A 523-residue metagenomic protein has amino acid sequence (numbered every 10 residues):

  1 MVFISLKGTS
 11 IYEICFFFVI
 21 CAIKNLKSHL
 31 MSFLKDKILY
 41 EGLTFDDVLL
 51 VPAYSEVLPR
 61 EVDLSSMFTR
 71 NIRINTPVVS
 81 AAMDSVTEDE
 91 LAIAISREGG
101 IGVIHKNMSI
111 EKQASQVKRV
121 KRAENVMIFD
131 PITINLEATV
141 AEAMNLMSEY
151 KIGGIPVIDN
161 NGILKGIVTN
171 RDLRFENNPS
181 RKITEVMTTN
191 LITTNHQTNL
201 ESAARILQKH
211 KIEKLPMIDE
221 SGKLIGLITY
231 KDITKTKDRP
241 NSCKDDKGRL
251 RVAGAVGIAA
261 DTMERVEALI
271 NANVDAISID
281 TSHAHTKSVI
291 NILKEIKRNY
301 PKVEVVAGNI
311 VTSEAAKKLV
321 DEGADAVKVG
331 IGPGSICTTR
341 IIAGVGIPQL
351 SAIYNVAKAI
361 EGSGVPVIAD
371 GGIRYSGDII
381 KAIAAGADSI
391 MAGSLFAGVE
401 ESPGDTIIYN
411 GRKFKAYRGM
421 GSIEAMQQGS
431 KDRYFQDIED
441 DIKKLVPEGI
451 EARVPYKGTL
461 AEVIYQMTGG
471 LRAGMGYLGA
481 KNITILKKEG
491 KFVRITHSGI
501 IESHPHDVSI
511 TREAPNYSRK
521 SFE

Functional and structural regions predicted by a protein language model:
L30-Y54, N135, N195, A255 (+2 more regions): Alpha/beta catalytic cores of nucleotide-metabolism and tRNA/nucleoside-modifying enzymes
R60-I74, A81-M83, K112-Y150, V157-D159 (+5 more regions): Bateman/CBS regulatory modules and CBS-like beta-alpha motifs in cytosolic regions of diverse proteins
N75-V78, M127, D246-G254, K297-V311 (+1 more regions): Short beta-strand/loop segments at the ligand-binding rim of alpha/beta enzyme cores
V78-A81, G102-I104, I132, L250-V256 (+5 more regions): Hydrophobic faces of well-ordered beta-strands that scaffold small-molecule active sites in alpha/beta enzyme cores
L91-A92, E264-R265, L269, T312-D325 (+1 more regions): Catalytic cores of alpha/beta
G102-S109, I277, T281-H285, V329-A343 (+2 more regions): Glycine-rich phosphate-binding active-site loops on the catalytic face of alpha/beta enzymes
I104-S109, I152, P156, I163-P179 (+4 more regions): Short beta->alpha transition motifs characteristic of CBS
I110-Q116, Y230-S242, M263, S282-Y300 (+3 more regions): Active-site-adjacent beta->alpha loops and helix N-cap segments on the catalytic face of soluble alpha/beta enzymes
